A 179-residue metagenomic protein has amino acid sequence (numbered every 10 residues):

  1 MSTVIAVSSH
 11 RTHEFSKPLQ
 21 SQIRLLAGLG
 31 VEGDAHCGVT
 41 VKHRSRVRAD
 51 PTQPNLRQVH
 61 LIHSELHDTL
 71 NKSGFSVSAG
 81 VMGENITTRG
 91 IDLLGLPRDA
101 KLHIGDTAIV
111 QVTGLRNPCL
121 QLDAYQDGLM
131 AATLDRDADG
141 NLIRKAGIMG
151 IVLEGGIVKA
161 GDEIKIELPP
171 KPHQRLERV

Functional and structural regions predicted by a protein language model:
M1-V179: Metal-cofactor-dependent catalytic cores
